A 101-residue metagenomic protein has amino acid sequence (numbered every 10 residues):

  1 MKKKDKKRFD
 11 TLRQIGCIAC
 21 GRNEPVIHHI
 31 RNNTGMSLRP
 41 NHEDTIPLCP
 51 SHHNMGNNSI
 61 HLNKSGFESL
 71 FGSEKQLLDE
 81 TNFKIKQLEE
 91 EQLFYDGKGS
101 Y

Functional and structural regions predicted by a protein language model:
K2-H28, S51: Short cysteine-rich loop/turn motifs with clustered Cys
Q14, E43-I46: Residues immediately within or flanking Cys/His clusters that coordinate Zn2+ in small zinc-binding modules
I18, V26, N33-M36, S73: A generic structural micro-environment signature that highlights single residues at secondary-structure boundaries
P25-N33, I46-G56: Histidine-centered catalytic micro-motifs
M36-E43, N54-Y101: Polybasic, low-complexity binding patches
